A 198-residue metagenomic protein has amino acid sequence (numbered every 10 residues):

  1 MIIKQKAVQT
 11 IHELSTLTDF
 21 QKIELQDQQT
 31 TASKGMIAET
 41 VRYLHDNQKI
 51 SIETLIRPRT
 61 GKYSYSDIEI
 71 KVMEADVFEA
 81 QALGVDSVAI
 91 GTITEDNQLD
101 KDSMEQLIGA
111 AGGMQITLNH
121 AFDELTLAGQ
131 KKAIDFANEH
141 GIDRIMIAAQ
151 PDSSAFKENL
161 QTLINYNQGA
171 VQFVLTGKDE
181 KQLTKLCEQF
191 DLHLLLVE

Functional and structural regions predicted by a protein language model:
M1-V8, Q21-L25, I50-I56, V88-I90 (+4 more regions): Hydrophobic faces of well-ordered beta-strands that scaffold small-molecule active sites in alpha/beta enzyme cores
Q5-T18, T54, T60-A82, D123-H140 (+1 more regions): Catalytic cores of alpha/beta
T18-T30, E79-D96, H140-S154, K178-E198: Glycine-rich phosphate-binding active-site loops on the catalytic face of alpha/beta enzymes
D27-E53, D67-I70, I93-G112, E124-K132 (+2 more regions): Active-site-adjacent beta->alpha loops and helix N-cap segments on the catalytic face of soluble alpha/beta enzymes
P58-R59, I93: Short linear capping/connector segments at secondary-structure termini
V77-Q81, S103-M114, D143: Short, electropositive alpha-helical surface patch
